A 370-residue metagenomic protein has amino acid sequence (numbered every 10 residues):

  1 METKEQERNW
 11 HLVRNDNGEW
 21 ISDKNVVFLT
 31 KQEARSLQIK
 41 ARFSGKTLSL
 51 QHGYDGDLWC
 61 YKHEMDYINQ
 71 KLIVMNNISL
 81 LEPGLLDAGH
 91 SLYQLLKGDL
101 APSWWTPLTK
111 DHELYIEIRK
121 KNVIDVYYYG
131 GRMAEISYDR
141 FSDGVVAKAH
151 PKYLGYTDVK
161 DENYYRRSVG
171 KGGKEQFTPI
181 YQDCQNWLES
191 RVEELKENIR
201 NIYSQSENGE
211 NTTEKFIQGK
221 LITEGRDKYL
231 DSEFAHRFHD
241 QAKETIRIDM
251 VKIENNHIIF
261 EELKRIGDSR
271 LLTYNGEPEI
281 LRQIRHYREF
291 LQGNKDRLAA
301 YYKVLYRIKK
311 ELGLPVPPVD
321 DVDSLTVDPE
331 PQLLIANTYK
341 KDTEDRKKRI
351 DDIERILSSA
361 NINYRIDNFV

Functional and structural regions predicted by a protein language model:
M1-V370: Charged, terminal alpha-helix-loop-beta segments that serve as non-catalytic nucleic-acid engagement and/or assembly
